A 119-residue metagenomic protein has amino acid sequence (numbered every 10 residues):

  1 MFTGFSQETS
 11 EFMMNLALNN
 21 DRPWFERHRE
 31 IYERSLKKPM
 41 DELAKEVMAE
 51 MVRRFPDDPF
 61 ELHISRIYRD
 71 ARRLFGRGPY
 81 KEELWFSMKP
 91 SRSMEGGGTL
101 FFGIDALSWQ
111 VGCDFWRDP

Functional and structural regions predicted by a protein language model:
M1-Q7: Short, low-complexity N-terminal intrinsically disordered segments enriched in polar/charged residues
F2, R53, D70-R72: Residue-level detector of functional hotspots within protein domains
T3, E42-V47, I64-I67, P79-E82 (+1 more regions): A short linear-motif detector with a strong N-terminal bias
M14-I67: Active-site acidic/histidine clusters and adjacent loop/turn architecture that either coordinate catalytic ions
R72-P119: Aromatic- and glycine-enriched beta-alpha-beta binding-site module
